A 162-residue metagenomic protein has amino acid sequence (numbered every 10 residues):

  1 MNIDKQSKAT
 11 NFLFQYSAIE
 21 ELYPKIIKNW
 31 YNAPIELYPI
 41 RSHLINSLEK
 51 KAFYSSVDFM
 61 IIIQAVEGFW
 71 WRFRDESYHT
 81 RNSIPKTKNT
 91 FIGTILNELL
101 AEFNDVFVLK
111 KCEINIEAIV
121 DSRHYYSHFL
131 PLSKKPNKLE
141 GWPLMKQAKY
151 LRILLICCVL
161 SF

Functional and structural regions predicted by a protein language model:
I3-F162: Amphipathic, oligomerization/interface secondary-structure segments
